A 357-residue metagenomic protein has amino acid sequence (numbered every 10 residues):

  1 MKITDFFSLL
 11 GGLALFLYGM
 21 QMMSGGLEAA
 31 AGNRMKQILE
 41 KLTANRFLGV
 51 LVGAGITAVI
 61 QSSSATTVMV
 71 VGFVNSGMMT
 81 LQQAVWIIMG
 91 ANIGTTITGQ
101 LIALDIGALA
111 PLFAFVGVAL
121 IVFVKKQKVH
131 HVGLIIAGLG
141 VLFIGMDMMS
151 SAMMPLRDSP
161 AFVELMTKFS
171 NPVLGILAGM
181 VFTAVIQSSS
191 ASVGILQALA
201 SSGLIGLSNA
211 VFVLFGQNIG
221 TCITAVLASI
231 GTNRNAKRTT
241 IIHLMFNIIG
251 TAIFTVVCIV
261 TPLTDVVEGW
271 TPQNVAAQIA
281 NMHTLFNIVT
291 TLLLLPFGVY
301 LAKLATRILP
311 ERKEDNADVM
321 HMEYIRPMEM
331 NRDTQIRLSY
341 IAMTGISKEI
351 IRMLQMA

Functional and structural regions predicted by a protein language model:
M1-R46, I136-L177, V181, L199: Helix-loop-helix hairpins and the membrane-proximal interhelical loops of multi-pass alpha-helical transport proteins
L13, N33, Q37, K41 (+13 more regions): Alpha-helical transmembrane segments of multi-pass membrane proteins, especially transporters and channels
M20-A29, V70-N75, V116-H130, A225-G231: C-terminal ends of transmembrane helices
M22-A30, R34, I38, Q100 (+8 more regions): Membrane-spanning helices that line or support transport/gating and their immediate boundary helices in channels
T57-I60, V68-G94, Q100-L109, G117-I121 (+5 more regions): Membrane-interfacial helix-loop connectors
T96-G107, L120, M154, P160-V163 (+4 more regions): Transmembrane helix-loop junctions at the membrane interface of multipass transporters and ion channels
V118-G179, M245-I249, I279-T291, L295-G298: Core mid-bundle transmembrane helix pairs that form the ion/substrate translocation pathway in diverse multi-pass
V299-A357: Non-transmembrane accessory domains of multi-pass membrane transporters/channels
